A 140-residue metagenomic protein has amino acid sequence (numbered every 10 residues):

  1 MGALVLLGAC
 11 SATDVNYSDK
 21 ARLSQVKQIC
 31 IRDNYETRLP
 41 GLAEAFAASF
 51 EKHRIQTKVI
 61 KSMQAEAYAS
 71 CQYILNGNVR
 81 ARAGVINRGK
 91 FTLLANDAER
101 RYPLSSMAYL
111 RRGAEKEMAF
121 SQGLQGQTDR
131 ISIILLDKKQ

Functional and structural regions predicted by a protein language model:
L4-V26: Bacterial Sec signal peptide processing site at the extreme N-terminus
K20-L75: N-terminal segment of the mature soluble domain
D33, F50-R54, D97-E99, L135-K139: Sec/Tat-exported extracytoplasmic proteins
N34, R38, L42, A83-V85 (+1 more regions): Extracytoplasmic/periplasmic, Sec-exported soluble proteins
A43, A47, K90, Q125-T128 (+1 more regions): Extracytoplasmic/secreted envelope proteins and their assembly/folding machinery, especially bacterial periplasmic
M63-E99: Mid-chain, structured segments of secreted extracytoplasmic proteins
E99-Q140: Short secondary-structure boundary motifs at beta->alpha junctions and helix caps
